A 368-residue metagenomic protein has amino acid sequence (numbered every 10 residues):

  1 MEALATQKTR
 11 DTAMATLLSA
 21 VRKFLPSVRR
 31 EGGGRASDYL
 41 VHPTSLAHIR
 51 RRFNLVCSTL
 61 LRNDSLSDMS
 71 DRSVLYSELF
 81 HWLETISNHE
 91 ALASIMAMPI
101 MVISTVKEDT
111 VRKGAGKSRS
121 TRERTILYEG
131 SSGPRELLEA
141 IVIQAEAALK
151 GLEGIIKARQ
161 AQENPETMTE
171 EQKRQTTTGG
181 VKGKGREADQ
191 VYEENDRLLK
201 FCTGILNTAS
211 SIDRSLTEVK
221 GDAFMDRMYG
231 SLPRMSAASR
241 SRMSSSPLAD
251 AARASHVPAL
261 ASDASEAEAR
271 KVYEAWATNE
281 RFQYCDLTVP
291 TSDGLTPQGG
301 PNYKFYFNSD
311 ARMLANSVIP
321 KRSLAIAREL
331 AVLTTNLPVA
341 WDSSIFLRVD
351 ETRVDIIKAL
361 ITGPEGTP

Functional and structural regions predicted by a protein language model:
M1-V56, R112-T367: UBC/E2-like fold recognition across ubiquitin and ubiquitin-like conjugation systems, capturing catalytically active
F24-S27, E31-S37, V41-H48, R52-M98: Extended amphipathic alpha-helical scaffold segments
D68, H89-T125, P134: Short linear, low-complexity motifs centered on an aromatic residue
F80-L83, M101-D109, E163, R227: Charge-rich, low-complexity amphipathic helices in intrinsically disordered tails/linkers adjacent to domains
